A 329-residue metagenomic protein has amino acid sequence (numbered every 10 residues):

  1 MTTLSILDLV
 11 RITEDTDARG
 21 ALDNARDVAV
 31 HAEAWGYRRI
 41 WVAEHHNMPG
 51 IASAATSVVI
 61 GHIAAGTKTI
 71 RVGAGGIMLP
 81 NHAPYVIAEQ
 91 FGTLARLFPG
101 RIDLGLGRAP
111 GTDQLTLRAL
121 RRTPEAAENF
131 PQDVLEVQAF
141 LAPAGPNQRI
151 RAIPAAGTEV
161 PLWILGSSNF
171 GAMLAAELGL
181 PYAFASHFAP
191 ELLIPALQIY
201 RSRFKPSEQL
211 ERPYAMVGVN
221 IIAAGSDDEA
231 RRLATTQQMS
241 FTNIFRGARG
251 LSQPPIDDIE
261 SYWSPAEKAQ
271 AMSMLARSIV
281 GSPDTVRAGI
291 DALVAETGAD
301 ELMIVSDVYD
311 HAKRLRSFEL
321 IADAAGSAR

Functional and structural regions predicted by a protein language model:
M1-T67: N-terminal beta1-alpha1-beta2 module of alpha/beta enzyme domains
T2, I6-A18, P80-A142, Y182 (+1 more regions): Flexible, glycine-rich active-site loops centered on histidine and acidic residues that chelate a metal or position
L4, A32, G36, E44 (+6 more regions): Conserved, mostly hydrophobic/aromatic
L4-D8, I40-V42, V72-A74, I102-L106 (+4 more regions): Hydrophobic faces of well-ordered beta-strands that scaffold small-molecule active sites in alpha/beta enzyme cores
D8-D23, I77-Y85, A156-G166, A224 (+1 more regions): Active-site mouth loops of central-metabolism enzymes
E33, I60-T69, F91, A95-I102 (+3 more regions): Acidic (Asp/Glu)-rich catalytic clusters
P124-R151, L192-D300, G326-R329: An alpha-helical appendage that flanks or caps ligand/catalytic pockets
F170-A172, A176-L197: A conserved active-site cap/scaffold subdomain adjacent to cofactor or substrate pockets
